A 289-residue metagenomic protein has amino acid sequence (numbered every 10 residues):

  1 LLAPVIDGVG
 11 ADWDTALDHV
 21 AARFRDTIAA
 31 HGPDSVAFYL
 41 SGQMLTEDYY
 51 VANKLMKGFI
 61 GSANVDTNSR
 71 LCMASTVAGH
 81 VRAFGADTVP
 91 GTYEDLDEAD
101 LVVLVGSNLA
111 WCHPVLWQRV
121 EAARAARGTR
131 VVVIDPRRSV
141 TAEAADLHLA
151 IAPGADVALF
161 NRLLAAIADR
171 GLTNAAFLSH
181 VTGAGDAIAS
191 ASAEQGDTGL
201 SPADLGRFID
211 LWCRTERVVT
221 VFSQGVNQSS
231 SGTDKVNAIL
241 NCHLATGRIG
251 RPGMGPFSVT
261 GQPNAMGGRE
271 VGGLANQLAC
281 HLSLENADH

Functional and structural regions predicted by a protein language model:
L2-N264, E270, A279-H289: Cofactor-pocket helix-loop regions in the catalytic cores of large enzyme subunits
A275-N276: Flexible, surface-exposed loop regions and adjacent strand-edge segments of Gram-negative outer-membrane beta-barrel
